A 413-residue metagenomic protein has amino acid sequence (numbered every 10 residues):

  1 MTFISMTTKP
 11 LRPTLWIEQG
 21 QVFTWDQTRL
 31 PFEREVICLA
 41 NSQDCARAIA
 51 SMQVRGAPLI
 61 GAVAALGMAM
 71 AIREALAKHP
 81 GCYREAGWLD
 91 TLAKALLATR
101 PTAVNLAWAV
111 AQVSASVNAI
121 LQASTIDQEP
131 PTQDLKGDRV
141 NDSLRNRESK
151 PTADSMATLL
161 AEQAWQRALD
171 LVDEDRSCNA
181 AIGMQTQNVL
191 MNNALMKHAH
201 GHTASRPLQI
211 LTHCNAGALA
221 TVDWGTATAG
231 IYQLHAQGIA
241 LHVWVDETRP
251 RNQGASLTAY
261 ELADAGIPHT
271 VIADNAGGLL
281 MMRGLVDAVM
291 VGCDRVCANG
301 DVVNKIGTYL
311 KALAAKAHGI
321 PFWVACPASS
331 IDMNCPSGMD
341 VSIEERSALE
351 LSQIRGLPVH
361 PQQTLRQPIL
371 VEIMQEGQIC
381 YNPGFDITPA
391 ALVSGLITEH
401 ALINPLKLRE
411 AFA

Functional and structural regions predicted by a protein language model:
T2-Q43: Positively charged, low-complexity intrinsically disordered leader regions
E33-D44, T158-E162, R206, T258 (+1 more regions): Acidic-glycine-rich active-site phosphate/pyrophosphate-binding loop
V36-S42, N215-T221, A298-N304: Short, glycine-rich nucleotide/cofactor-binding loops
I37-Q53, G87, P207-T212, Q363-I379: Short, hydrophobic/aliphatic alpha-helical segments
S51-A123, D154-I272: N-terminal active-site beta-alpha-beta segment that forms phosphate/nucleotide-binding and substrate-recognition loops
R139, R145-R147, R206: Basic polycationic patches enriched in arginine
Q237-L241, D246-A413: Conserved phosphate- and dinucleotide-binding cores of soluble alpha/beta proteins, encompassing both enzyme active
